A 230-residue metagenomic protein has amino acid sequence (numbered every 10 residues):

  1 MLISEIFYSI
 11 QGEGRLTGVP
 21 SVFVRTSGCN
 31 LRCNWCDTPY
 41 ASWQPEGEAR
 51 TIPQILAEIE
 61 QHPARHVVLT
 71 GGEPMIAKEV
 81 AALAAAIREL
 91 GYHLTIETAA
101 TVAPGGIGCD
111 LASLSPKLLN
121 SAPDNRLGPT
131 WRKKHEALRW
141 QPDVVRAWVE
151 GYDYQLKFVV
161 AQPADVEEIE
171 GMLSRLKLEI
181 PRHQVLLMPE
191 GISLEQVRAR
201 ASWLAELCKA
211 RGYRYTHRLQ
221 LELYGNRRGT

Functional and structural regions predicted by a protein language model:
M1-Q54: Canonical Radical SAM [4Fe-4S] cluster-binding loop centered on the CxxxCxxC motif and its immediate flanking residues
P20, R65-H66, Y92, D110: The start of beta-strands in P-loop NTPase/AAA+ ATPase cores
F23, H66-V68, Q155-K157: Short aromatic/hydrophobic contact patches that present stacked aromatics for nucleic-acid/ligand binding
R25, T70-G71, T98: A secondary-structure boundary/capping signal
L31, H62, I107: Structured loop/turn residues at beta-strand edges in well-structured enzyme cores
Y40, G71, P116: Residues that line or immediately flank small-molecule/substrate-binding pockets and catalytic motifs
P45-G72, I76-K78: Glycine/small-residue-rich loop that forms an oxyanion/phosphate-binding "nest" at active or ligand-binding sites
L56, M75-T230: Conserved AdoMet/S-adenosylmethionine-binding subsite of the radical SAM
